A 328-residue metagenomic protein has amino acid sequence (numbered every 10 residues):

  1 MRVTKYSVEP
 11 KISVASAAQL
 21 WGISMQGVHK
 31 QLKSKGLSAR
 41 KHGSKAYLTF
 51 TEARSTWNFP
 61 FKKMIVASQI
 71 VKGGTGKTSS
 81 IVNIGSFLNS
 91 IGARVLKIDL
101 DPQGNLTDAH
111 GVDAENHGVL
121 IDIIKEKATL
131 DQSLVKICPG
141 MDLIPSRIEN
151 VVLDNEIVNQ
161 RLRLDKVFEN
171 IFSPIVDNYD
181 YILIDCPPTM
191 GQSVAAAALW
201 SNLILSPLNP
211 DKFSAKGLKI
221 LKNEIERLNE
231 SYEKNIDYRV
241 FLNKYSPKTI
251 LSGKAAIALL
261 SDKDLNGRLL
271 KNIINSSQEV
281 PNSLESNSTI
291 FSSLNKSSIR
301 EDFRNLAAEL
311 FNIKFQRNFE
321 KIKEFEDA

Functional and structural regions predicted by a protein language model:
M1-G27: Polyanion-binding surface elements
K11, G36-F61: Short helix-start
W21-K45: Major-groove DNA-recognition helix of helix-turn-helix-type DNA-binding domains
F61-G104, D108: Walker A/P-loop phosphate-binding motif and the immediately C-terminal alpha-helix
G92-V95, Q103-S146, L270-K271: Phosphate-binding loop that captures ATP/GTP phosphates
L130-D131, L143-S193: Cytosolic-facing regulatory segments adjacent to core modules
R147, K244-T249, I257-F291: Beta-strand-loop-alpha "switch" segments that mediate conformational coupling across diverse proteins
V194-K212: Inter-motif core of Ras-like GTPase G domains
